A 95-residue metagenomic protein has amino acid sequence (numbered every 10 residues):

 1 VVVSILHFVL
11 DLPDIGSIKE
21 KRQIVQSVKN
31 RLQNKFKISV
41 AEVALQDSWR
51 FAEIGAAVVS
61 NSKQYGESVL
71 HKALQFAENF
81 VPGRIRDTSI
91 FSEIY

Functional and structural regions predicted by a protein language model:
V3, A41-N61, I94-Y95: Short, charge-patterned binding micro-sites
S4-L12, I18: Short glycine-/aliphatic-rich beta-strand segments at the starts of folded cytosolic domains
L12-G16, V59-K63: Structural beta->alpha junctions
K21: C-terminal binding/interaction regions
K29: Short catalytic helix/loop segments, enriched in acidic residues and glycine and frequently bearing histidine
F36-V43, R84-I90: Short beta-strand elements
S60-Y95: C-terminal structural segments of small proteins and small subunits
